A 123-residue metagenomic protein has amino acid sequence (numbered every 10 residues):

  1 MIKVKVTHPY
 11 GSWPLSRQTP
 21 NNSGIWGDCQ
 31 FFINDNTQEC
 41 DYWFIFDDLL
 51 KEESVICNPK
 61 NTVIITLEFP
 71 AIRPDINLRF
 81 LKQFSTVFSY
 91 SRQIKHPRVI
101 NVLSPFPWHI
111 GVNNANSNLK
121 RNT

Functional and structural regions predicted by a protein language model:
M1-N58: N-terminal pre-catalytic "stem/leader" segment of glycosyltransferase-like enzymes
L49-T123: Catalytic core of nucleotide-activated saccharide and alditol-phosphate transferases
